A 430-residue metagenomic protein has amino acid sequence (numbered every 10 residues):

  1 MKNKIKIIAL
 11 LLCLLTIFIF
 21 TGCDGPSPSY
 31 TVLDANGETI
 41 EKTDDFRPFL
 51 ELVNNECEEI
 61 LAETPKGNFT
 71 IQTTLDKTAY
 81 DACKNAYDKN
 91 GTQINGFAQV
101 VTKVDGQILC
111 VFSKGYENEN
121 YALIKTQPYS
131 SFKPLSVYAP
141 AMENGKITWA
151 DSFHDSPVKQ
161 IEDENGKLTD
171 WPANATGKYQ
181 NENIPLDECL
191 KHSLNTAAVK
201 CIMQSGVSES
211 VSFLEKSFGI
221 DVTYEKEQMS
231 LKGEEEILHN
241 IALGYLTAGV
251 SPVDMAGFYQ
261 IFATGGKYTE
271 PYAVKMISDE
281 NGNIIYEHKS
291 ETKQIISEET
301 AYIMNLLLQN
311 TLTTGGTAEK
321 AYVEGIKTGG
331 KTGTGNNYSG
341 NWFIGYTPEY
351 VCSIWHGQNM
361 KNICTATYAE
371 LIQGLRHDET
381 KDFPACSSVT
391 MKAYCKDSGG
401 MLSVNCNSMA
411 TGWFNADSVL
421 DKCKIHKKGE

Functional and structural regions predicted by a protein language model:
M1-A9: Bacterial N-terminal signal peptides that target proteins for export
I19-G22: C-terminal motif of bacterial Sec signal peptides marking the signal peptidase cleavage site
G25-F97, T196, K200, S208 (+4 more regions): Extracytoplasmic/periplasmic proteins that interact with beta-lactams or build/remodel peptidoglycan
T73, K77-K89, V111, N118-A122 (+1 more regions): A penicillin-recognizing enzyme superfamily signal
C83, G106, T126-D155, C189 (+3 more regions): Active-site SXXK
F97-V101, I108-F112, D151-S152, E188 (+7 more regions): Structural recognition of the beta-strand scaffold that forms the well-ordered cores of secreted hydrolase catalytic
I147-S210, L238, E280-N310: Conserved catalytic neighborhood of penicillin-recognizing serine enzymes
K167-N174, K178, G206-G257: Mid-domain, small-residue-enriched loop/turn segments at the edges of structured enzyme/sensor domains
